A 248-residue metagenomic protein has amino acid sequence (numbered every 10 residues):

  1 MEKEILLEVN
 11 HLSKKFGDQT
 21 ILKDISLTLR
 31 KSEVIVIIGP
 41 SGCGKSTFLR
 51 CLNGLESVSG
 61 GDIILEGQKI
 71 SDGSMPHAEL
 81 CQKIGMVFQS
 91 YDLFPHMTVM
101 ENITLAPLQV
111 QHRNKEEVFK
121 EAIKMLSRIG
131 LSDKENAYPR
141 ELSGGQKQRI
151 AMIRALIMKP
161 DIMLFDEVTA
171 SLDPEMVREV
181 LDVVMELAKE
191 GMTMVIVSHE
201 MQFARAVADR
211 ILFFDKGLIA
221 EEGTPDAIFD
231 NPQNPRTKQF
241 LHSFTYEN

Functional and structural regions predicted by a protein language model:
E4-K216, A220-P225: ABC family nucleotide-binding domain
E222, D226-N248: C-terminal boundary and immediately downstream tail of ABC-type ATPase nucleotide-binding domains
